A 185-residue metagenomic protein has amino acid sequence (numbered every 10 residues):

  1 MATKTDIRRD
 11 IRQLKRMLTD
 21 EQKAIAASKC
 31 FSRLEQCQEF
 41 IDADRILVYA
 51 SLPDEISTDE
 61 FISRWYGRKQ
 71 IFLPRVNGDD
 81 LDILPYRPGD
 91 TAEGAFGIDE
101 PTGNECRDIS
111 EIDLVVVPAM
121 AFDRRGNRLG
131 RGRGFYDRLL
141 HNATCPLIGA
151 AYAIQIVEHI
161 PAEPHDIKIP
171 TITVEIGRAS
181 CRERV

Functional and structural regions predicted by a protein language model:
M1-S110: N-terminal active-site beta-alpha-beta segment that forms phosphate/nucleotide-binding and substrate-recognition loops
A2-T5, Q13-M17, S110-V115, D123-R128 (+1 more regions): Surface-exposed, charge/polar-rich loops and edge strands
I46, V115-V116: Receiver (REC) domain switch-region micro-motif
A50, A119, I176: Glycine-rich, N-terminal phosphate-binding loop of Rossmann-like dinucleotide-binding domains
L52-D54, M120-R124: Short glycine-rich anion-binding loops that position phosphate/pyrophosphate groups of nucleotides and phosphorylated
G132: Short polar/charged helix/loop
R182-V185: Positively charged, low-complexity/disordered segments
